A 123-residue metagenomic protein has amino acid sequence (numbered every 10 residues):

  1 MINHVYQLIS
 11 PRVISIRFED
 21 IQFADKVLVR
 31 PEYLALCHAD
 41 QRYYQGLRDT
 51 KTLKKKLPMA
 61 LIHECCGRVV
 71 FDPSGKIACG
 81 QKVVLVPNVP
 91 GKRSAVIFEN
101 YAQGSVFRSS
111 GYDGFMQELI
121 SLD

Functional and structural regions predicted by a protein language model:
M1-H4: Extreme N-terminal starter segment of soluble prokaryotic enzymes
I9-S10, F23: Residue-level recognition of beta-strand termini and adjacent short loop/turns
P11-F18: Short glycine/threonine/proline-enriched tight-turn/helix- or strand-capping micro-motif at secondary-structure
F18-I21, I120: Generic detection of short hydrophobic beta-strand segments and adjacent strand-loop junctions
Q22-L34, R48-A95, F107, D113: Glycine-rich beta-strand-centered segment in the early N-terminal region that forms part of a ligand/cofactor-binding
A39-Q45: Cytochrome P450 core scaffold surrounding the K-helix E-X-X-R motif and the conserved "meander" helix-loop region
Y112-D123: Glycine- and charge-enriched low-complexity intrinsically disordered segments
